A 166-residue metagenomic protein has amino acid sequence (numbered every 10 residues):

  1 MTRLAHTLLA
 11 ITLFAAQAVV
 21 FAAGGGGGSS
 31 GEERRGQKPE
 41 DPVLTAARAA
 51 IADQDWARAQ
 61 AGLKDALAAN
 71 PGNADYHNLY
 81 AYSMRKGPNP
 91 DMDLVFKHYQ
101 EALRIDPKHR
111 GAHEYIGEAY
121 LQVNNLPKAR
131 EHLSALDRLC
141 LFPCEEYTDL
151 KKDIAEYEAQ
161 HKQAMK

Functional and structural regions predicted by a protein language model:
A23-E40, R130-K166: Terminal, low-structured helical/coil segments at or just beyond the last alpha-helical repeat
K38-A69: Alpha-helical segment of the N-proximal tetratricopeptide repeat
D53-A61, G87-E101, N124-S134: Structural signature of tandem alpha-helical TPR/SEL1-like repeats, specifically the intra-repeat loop/turn
A69, I105, R138-F142: Structural marker of alpha-solenoid helical repeat scaffolds
N73, H109, P143-C144: Residue-level recognition of tetratricopeptide repeat
L79-Y80, Y115, D149-D153: Canonical tetratricopeptide repeat
